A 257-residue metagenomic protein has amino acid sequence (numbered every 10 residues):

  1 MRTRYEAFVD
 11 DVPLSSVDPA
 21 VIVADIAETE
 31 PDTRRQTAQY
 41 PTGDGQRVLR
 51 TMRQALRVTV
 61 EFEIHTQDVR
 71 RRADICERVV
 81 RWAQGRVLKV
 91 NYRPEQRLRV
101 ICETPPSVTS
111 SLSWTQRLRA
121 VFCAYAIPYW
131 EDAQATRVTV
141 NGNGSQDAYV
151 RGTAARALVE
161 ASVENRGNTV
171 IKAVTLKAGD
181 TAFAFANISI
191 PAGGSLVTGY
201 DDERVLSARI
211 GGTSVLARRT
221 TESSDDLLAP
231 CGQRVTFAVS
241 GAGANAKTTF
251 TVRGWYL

Functional and structural regions predicted by a protein language model:
M1-T37: Polar/acidic, low-complexity leader/linker segments enriched in S/T/G and N/D
M1-Y5, R81-R86, N168-I171, D202: A short, compositionally biased
D11, Y92-P94, D180, G212: Residue-level detection of beta-strand-connecting loop/turn positions
S15-I26, I101-P106, R219-T221: A structural signal for short, hydrophobic beta-strand segments that form beta-sheets in beta-rich/all-beta domains
E28, G85-Y129: Short beta-strand and beta-hairpin "edge-sheet" elements
A38-R70, W114-P128, Q233-V235: Oligomerization/assembly interface segments of phage tail-like spikes and tubes
E63-P105, T236: Short, acidic/charged, Gly/Pro-enriched secondary-structure junctions
W130-L257: Intrinsically disordered, low-complexity segments enriched in serine, threonine, and glycine
